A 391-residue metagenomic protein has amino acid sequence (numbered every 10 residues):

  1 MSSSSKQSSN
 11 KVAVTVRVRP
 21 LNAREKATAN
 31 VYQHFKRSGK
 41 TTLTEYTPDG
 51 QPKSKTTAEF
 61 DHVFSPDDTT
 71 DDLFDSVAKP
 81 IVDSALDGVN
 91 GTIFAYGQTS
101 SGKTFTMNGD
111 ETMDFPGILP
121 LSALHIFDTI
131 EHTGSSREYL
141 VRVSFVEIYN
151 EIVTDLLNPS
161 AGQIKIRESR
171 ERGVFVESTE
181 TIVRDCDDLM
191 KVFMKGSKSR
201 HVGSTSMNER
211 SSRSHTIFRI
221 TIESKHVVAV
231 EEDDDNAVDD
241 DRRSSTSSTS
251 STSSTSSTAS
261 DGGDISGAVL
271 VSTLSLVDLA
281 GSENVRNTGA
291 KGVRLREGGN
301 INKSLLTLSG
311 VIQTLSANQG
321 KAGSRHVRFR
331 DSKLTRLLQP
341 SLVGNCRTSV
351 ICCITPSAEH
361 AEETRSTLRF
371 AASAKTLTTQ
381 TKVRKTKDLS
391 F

Functional and structural regions predicted by a protein language model:
M1-S2, T379: Intrinsically disordered, low-complexity terminal regions enriched in Ser/Thr/Gln/Glu/Pro/Gly/Ala
S2-S101, N108-C346, C353-T355, R384-L389: P-loop NTPase "switch/coupling" elements that transmit nucleotide state to mechanical/effector output
F115, A371-A372: A mobile, often basic/glycine-rich helix-loop segment that functions as the active-site lid/recognition loop
C346-T355, R365-S366, A372: Extended, charged alpha-helical "arm/stalk" segments used for dimerization and assembly in large NTPase-driven machines
E359-A361: Short, solvent-exposed secondary-structure boundary/capping segments
E363-T367, S373-F391: Long, amphipathic alpha-helical segments that form or neighbor coiled-coils/leucine zippers used for dimerization
